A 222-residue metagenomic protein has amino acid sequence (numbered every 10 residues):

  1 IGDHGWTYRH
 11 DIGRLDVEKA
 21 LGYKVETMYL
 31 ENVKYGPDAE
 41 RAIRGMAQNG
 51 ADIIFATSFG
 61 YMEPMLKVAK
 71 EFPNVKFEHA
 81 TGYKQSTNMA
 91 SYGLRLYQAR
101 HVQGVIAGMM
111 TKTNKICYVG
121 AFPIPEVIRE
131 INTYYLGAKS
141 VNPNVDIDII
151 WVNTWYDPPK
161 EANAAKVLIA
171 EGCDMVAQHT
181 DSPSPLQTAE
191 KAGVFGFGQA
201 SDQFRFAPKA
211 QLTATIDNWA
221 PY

Functional and structural regions predicted by a protein language model:
I1-Y222: A residue-level marker of the well-folded mature domains of exported/periplasmic proteins
